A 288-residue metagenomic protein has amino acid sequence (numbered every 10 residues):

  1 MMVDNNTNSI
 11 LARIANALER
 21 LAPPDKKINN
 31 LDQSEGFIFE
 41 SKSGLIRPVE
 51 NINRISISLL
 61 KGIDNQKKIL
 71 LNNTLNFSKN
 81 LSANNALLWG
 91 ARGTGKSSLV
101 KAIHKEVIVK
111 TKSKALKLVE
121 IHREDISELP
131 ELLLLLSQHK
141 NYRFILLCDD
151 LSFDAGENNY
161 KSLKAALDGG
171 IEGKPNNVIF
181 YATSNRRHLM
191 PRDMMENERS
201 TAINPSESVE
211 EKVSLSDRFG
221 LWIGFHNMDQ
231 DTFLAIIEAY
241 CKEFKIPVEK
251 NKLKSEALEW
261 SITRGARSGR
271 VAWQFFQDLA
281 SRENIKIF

Functional and structural regions predicted by a protein language model:
M2-P48: Interdomain "pre-motor" coupling segment immediately N-terminal to P-loop NTPase/helicase cores
N5-N6, L45-I69: Dynamic helix-loop-helix/coil hinge segments at AAA+ ATPase domain boundaries and subdomain interfaces
N65-K79: Pre-Walker A adenine-sensing motif
N80-A102: Walker A/P-loop nucleotide-binding motif
E106-F144, L151-G156: AAA+/P-loop NTPase substrate/partner-engagement loops
I108-V109, S137-Q138, A155-T201: Conserved catalytic/switch belt of AAA+ P-loop NTPases
S184, S200-V213, G220-T232: Conserved AAA+ ATPase "SRH/arginine-finger" region at the nucleotide-binding site
H226-F288: C-terminal alpha-helical "lid" subdomain
